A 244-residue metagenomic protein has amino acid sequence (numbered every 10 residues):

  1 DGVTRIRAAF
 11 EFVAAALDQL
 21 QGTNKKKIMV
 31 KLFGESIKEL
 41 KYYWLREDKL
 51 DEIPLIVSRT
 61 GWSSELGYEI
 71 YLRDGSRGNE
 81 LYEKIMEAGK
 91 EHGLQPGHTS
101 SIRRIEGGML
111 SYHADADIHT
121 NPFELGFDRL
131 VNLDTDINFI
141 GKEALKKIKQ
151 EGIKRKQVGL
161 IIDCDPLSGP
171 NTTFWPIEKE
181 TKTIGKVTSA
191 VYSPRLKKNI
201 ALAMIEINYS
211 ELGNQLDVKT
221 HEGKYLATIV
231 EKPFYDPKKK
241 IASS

Functional and structural regions predicted by a protein language model:
G2-A16: Active-site neighborhoods and metal-handling regions in enzymes and metal-associated proteins
D18-S244: Conserved, structured C-terminal
